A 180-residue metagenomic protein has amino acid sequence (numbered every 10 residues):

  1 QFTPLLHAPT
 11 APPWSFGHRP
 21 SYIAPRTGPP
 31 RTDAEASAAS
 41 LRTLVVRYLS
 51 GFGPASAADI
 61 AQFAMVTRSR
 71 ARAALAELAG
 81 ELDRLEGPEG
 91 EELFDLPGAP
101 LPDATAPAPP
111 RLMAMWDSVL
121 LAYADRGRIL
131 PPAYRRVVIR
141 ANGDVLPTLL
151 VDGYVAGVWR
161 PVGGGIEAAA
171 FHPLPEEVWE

Functional and structural regions predicted by a protein language model:
Q1-R126, P131-E180: Long, low-complexity intrinsically disordered regions
